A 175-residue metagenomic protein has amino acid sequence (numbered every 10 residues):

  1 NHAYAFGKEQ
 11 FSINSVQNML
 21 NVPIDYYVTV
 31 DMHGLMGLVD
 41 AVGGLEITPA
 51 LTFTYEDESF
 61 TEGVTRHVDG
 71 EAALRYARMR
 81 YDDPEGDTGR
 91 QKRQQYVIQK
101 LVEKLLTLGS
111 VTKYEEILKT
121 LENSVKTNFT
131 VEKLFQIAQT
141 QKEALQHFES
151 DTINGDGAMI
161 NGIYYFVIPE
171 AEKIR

Functional and structural regions predicted by a protein language model:
N1-R175: Non-catalytic, solvent-exposed segments at the cell envelope interface
